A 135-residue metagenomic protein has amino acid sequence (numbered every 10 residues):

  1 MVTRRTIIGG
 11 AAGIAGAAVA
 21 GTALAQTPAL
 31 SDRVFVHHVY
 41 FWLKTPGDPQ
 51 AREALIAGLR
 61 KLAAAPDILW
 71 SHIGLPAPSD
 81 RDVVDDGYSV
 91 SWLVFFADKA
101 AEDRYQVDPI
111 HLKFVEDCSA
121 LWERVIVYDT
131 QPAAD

Functional and structural regions predicted by a protein language model:
M1-A15: N-terminal secretory signal peptides and thylakoid transit peptides that target proteins across membranes
T6-G9, L30, A57, K61-D67 (+1 more regions): An amphipathic, aromatic/His-enriched active-site/gating alpha helix that lines ligand/cofactor pockets
G13, D48-P49, H111: Alpha-helix boundary/capping and short turn/kink residues
A15-G21: Hydrophobic h-region of N-terminal signal peptides that target proteins for export in Gram-negative bacteria
T22-Q50, D135: C-terminal segment of N-terminal export signals and the immediately downstream linker at the start of the mature
L24-P28, R60-S89, I126-P132: Short, glycine- and small/hydrophobic-rich beta-strand elements in well-ordered beta-sheets
R33-L43, G74, S79-Q106: Short, well-ordered beta-strand segments in beta-rich or mixed alpha/beta enzyme and ligand-binding folds
G47-R52, E102-R104: Short, conserved charged micro-motifs
